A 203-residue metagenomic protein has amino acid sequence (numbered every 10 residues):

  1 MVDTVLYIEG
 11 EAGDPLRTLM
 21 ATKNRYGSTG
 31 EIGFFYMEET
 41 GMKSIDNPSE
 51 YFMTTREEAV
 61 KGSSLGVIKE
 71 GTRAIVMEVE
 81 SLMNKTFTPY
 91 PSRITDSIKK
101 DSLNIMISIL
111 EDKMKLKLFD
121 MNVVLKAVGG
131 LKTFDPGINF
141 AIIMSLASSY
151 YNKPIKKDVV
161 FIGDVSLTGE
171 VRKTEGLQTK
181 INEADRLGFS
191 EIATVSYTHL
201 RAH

Functional and structural regions predicted by a protein language model:
M1-Y7: A short helix-turn-beta junction within AAA+ P-loop NTPase domains corresponding to the substrate/partner-engaging
G10-K99: Conserved P-loop NTPase
I98-D101, I138: A generic structural signal for residues located within well-ordered alpha-helices of large catalytic or ligand-binding
D101, I105-L110: Oxyanion-binding "anion nests"
K113-S196: Terminal-proximal interaction/regulatory segments of ATP-powered molecular machines
T198-H203: Conserved small/polar residues in nucleotide/adenosyl-binding loops
